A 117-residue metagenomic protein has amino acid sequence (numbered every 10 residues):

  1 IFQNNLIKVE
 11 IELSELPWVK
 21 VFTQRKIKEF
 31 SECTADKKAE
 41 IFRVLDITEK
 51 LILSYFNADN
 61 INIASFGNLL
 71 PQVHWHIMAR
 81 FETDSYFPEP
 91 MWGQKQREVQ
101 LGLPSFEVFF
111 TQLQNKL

Functional and structural regions predicted by a protein language model:
I1-L117: HIT superfamily nucleotide-processing domains
